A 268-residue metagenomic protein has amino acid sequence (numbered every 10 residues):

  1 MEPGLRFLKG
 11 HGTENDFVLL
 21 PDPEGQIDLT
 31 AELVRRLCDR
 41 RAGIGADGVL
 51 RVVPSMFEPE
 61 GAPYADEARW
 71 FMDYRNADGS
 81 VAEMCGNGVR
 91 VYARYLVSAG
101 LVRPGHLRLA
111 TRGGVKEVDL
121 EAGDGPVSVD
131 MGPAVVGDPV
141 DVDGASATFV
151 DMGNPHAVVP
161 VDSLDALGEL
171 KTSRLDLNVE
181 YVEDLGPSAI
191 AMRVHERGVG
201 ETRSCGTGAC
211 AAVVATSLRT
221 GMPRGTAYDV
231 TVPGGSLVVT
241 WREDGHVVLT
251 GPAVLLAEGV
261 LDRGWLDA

Functional and structural regions predicted by a protein language model:
M1-G123, A157-A268: A glycine-rich beta-to-alpha transition motif near the start of alpha/beta enzyme domains, typified by
D124, A134: Alpha/beta catalytic cores of group-transfer enzymes, especially the acyltransferase/condensing modules of polyketide
V135-P139, E258: Short, charged/polar, Gly/Pro-enriched secondary-structure boundary elements
D141-A166: Internal active-site segments that recognize and position negatively charged phosphoryl groups and nucleotide moieties
